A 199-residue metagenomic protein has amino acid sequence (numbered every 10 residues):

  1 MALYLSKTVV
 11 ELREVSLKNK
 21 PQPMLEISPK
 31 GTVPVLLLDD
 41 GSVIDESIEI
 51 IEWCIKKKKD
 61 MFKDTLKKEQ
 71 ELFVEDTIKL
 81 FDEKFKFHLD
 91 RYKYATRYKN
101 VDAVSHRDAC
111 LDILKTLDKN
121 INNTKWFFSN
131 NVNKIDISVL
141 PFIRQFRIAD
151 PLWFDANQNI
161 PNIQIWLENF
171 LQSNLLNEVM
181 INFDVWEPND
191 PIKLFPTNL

Functional and structural regions predicted by a protein language model:
M1-D118, N122-F127, F195-N198: GST-like domain detector, emphasizing the conserved glutathione-binding G-site in the N-terminal thioredoxin-like
I55-K59, R97, N122, F142-I143 (+3 more regions): Hydrophobic/aromatic-lined pockets within catalytic cores
T77-F81, L114, I160-L176: Short, mixed-charge aromatic SLiMs
R91-K93, N169-P188: Charged/polar, low-hydrophobicity segments characteristic of intrinsically disordered regions and flexible loops
F127-L152, A156-N159, Q164, F170: GST superfamily/GST-like fold recognition
F183-L199: Acidic/histidine-enriched, glycine/proline-rich intrinsically disordered or flexible terminal extensions
